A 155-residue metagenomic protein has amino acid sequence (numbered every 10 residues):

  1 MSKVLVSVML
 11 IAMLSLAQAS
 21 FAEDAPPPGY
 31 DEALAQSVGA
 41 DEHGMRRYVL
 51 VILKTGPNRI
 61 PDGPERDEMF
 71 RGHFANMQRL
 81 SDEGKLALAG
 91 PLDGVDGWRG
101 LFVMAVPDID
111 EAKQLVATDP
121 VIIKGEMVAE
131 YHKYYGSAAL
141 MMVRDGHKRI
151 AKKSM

Functional and structural regions predicted by a protein language model:
M1-V4: Positively charged n-region of N-terminal signal peptides that target proteins for export
S7-L16: Bacterial N-terminal signal peptides
L16-A22: Sec/Tat signal peptide C-region and signal peptidase I cleavage site
E23-M155: Conserved, structured core segments of small domains
